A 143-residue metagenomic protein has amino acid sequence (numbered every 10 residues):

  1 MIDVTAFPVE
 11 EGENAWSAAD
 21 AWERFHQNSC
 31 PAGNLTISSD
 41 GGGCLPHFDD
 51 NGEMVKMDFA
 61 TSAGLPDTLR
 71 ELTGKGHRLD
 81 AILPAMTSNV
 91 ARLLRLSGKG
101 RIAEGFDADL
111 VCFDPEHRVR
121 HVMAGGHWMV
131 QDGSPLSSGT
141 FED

Functional and structural regions predicted by a protein language model:
M1-V4, E13-N34, A81: Histidine/acidic residue-rich metal-binding segments in metalloenzymes
V4, S39, D132: Pocket-edge structural micro-motifs
T5-V9, G42-C44: Active-site beta-loop-alpha junctions enriched in small/polar residues
G12-E13, Q131: Short helix/loop capping segments that flank catalytic or ligand/cofactor-binding pockets
A18-A21, L96-S97, H127-V130: Short low-complexity, flexible loop/linker segments enriched in glycine and/or proline with clustered acidic
Q27-F106, L110-C112: His/Asp/Glu-enriched, well-ordered alpha-helical/loop segment that forms or immediately abuts the divalent-metal
R101-D143: C-terminal cap of metal-dependent C-N hydrolases
